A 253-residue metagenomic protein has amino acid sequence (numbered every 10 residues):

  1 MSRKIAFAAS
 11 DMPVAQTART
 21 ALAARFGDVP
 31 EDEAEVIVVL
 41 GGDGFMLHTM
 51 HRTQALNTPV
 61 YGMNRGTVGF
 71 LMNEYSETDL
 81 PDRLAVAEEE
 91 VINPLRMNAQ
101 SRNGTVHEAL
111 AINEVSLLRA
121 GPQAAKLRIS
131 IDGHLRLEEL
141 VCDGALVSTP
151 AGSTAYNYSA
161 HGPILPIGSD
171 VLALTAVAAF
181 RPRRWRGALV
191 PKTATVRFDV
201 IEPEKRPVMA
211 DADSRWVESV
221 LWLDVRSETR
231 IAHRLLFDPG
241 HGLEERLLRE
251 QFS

Functional and structural regions predicted by a protein language model:
M1-L40, M46-A55, Y75-V91, A99-A109: ATP/NTP phosphate-donor binding region
T17, H48-M50, L71-M72, N157-S159 (+1 more regions): Short glycine-/acidic-enriched loop or helix-start segments at secondary-structure transitions that form or flank
G42-F45, G66-V68, A151-T154: Short glycine-rich anion-binding loops that position phosphate/pyrophosphate groups of nucleotides and phosphorylated
N57-P59: Proline-centered loop/turn at the N-terminus of a beta-strand
V68-G144: Catalytic core of DAGKc-family lipid kinases
A109, L117, P122, D132-R136 (+1 more regions): ATP/nucleoside-binding phosphotransfer catalytic cores, i.e., glycine-rich phosphate-binding loops
E139-R183: Gly/Ser/Thr-rich active-site loops/lids in small-molecule metabolic enzymes that frequently grip phosphoryl groups
